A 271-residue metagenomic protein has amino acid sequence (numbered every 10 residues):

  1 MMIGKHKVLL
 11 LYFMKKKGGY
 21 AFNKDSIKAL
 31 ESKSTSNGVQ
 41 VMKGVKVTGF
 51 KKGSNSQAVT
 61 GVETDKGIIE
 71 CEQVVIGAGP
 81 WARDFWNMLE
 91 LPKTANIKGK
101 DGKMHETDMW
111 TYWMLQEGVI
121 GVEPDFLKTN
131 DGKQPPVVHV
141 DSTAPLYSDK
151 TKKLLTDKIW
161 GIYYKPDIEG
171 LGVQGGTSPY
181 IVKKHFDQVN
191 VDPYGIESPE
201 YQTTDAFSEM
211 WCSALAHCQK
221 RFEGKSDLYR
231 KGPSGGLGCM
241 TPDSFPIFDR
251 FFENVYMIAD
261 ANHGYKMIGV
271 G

Functional and structural regions predicted by a protein language model:
M1, K93-A95: A short alpha-helix-loop-beta-strand transition element characteristic of N-terminal alpha/beta dinucleotide-binding
M1-K43, G49-A58: Flavin (FAD/FMN) cofactor-binding and adjacent substrate-gating region of FAD-dependent oxidoreductase domains
K17, E63-K66, F251: Short strand-coil-strand connectors
M42, E63-Q73, G77: Core beta-strand elements of the Rossmann-like FAD/NAD(P) dinucleotide-binding domain in flavoenzyme oxidoreductases
I76-K93: Flavin (primarily FAD) binding-site architecture
G118-N254, A261: Active-site lid/adjacent beta-loop-alpha segment flanking the redox-cofactor pocket in flavoenzymes
I258-G271: A conserved FAD-binding loop/helix module that cradles the flavin
